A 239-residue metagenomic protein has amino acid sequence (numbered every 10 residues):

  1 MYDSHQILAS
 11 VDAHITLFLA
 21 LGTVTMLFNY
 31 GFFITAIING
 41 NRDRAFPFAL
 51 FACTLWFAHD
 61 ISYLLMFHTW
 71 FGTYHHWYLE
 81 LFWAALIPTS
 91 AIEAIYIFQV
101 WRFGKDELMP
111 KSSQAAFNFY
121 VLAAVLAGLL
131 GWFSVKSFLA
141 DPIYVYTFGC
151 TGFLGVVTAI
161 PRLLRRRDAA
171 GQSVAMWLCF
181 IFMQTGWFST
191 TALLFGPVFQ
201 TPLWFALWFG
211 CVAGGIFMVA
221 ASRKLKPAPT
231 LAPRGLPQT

Functional and structural regions predicted by a protein language model:
M1-T239: Alpha-helical membrane-protein topology signature
